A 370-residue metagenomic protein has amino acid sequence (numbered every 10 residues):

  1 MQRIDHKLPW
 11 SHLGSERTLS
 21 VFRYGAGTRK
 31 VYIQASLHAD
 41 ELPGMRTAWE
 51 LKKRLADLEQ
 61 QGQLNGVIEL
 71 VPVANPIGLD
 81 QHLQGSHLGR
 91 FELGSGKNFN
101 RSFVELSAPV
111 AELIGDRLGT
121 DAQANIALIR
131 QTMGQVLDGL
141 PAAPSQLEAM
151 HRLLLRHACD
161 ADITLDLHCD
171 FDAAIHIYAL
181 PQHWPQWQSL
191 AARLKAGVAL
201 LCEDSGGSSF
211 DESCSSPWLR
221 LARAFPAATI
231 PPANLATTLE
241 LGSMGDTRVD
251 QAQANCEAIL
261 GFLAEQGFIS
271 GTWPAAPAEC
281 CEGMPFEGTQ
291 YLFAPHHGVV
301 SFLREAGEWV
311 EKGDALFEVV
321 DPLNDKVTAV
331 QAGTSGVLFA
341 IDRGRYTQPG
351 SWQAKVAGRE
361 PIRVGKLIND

Functional and structural regions predicted by a protein language model:
M1-D370: Structured catalytic-domain cores with a bias toward divalent-metal coordination
